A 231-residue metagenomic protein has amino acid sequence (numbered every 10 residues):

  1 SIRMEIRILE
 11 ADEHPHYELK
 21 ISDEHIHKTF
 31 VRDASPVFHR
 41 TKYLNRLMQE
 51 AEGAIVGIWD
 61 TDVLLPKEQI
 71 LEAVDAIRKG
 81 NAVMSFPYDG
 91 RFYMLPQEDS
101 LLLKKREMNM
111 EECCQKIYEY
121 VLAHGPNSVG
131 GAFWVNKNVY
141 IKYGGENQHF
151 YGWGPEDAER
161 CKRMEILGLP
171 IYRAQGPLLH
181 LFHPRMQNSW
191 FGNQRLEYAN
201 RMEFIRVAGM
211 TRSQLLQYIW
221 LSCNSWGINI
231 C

Functional and structural regions predicted by a protein language model:
S1-A34: Acidic donor-binding segment of Leloir-type glycosyltransferases
A11-E13, D89, G176: Active-site loop/turn elements of alpha/beta-hydrolase fold enzymes, especially the short glycine-/histidine-rich
A34-E50: Glycine-rich, basic loop-to-helix element that forms the pyrophosphate-binding segment of sugar-nucleotide handling
R40-N45, D62-V63, I70, S128-F133 (+2 more regions): Conserved glycosyltransferase catalytic-site signature
A51-A54, G145: Active-site acidic short loop of glycosyltransferases
G53-L64: Short beta-strand-to-loop acidic/aromatic patch adjacent to the donor-nucleotide binding site
P66-H149: Conserved catalytic core of nucleotide-sugar-dependent glycosyltransferases
N127-S128, Q148-C231: C-terminal catalytic/acceptor-binding lobe
